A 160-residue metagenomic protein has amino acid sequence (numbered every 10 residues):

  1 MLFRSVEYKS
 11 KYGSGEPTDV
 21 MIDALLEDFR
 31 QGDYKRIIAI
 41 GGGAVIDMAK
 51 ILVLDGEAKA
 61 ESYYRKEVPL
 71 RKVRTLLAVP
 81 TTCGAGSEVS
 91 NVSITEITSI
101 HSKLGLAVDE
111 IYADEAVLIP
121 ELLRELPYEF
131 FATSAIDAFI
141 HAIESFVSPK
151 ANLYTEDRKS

Functional and structural regions predicted by a protein language model:
M1-L2, S160: Short, small-residue-biased leader/transition segments that mark boundaries at the very start of proteins
R4-V6, T75: Conserved beta-strand segments of alpha/beta enzyme cores
V6-D19: Short beta->alpha junction loops
V20-E27, Q31-P120: Glycine/threonine-rich beta-strand-loop-alpha-helix active-site module that forms ligand/phosphate-binding
T95-K159: Carboxylate- and glycine-rich phosphate/diphosphate-binding segment that chelates Mg2+/Mn2+
